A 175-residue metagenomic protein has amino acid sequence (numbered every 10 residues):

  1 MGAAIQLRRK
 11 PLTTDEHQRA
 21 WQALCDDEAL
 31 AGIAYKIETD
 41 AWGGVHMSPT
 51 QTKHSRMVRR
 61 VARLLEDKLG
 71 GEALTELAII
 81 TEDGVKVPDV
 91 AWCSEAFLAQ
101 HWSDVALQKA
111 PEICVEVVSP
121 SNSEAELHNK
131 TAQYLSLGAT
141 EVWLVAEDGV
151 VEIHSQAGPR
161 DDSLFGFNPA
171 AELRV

Functional and structural regions predicted by a protein language model:
M1-V175: Gly/Pro/Ser/Thr-rich low-complexity, intrinsically disordered segments predominantly at protein N-termini
